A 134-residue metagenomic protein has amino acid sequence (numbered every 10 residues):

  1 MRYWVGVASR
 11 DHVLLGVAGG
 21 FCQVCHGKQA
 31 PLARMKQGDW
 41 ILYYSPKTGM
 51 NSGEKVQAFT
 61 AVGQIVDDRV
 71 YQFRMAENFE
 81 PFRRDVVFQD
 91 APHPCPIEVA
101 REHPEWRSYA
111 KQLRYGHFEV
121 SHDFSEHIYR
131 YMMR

Functional and structural regions predicted by a protein language model:
M1-V5, R10, V24-A30, V70-R134: Contiguous surface segments at macromolecular interaction interfaces
L15-V24: Short, polar loop/linker segments at the starts of domains and inter-domain junctions
G19, N51-E54, A76, V99: A generic "cationic amphipathic patch" detector
M35-K36: Short, well-ordered loop/turn sites that connect or cap secondary structure elements
Y44, D68-Y71: Amphipathic alpha-helical interaction surfaces
S45-M50: Short, charged beta-turn/beta-strand-edge "cap" motif at the junction between a beta-strand and an adjacent loop
S52-D68: Short beta-strand-centered aromatic/proline hotspots
